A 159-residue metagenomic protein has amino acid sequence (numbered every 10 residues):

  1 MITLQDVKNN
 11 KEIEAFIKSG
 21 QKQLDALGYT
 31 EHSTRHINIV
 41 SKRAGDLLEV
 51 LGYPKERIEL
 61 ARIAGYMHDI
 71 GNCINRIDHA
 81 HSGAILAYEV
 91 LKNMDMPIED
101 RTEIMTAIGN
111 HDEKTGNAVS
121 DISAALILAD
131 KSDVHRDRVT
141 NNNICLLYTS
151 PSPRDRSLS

Functional and structural regions predicted by a protein language model:
M1-H79: Acidic/His-rich, divalent-metal-binding segments that scaffold phosphate/diphosphate chemistry
T34, Y66-M67, L128-K131, P153: Alpha-helical architecture
L51-P54, N93-E99: Phosphate-handling active-site elements
E56-R57, D78, S82, E99-E103 (+1 more regions): Alpha-helix N-cap and coil->helix boundary residues
A80-N93: An active-site-proximal "capping" alpha-helix that borders the catalytic cofactor pocket
P97-L147: Histidine/acidic-rich helix-loop-helix segments that form or flank divalent-metal centers in metalloenzyme catalytic
Y148-D155: Conserved small/polar residues in nucleotide/adenosyl-binding loops
